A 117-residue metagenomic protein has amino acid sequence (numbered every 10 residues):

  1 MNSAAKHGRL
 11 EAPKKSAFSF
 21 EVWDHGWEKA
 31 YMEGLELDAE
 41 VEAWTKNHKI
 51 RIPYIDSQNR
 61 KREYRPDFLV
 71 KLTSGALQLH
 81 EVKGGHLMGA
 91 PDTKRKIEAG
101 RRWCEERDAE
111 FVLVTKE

Functional and structural regions predicted by a protein language model:
M1-E117: Electrostatic, structured charged patches in enzyme active sites and in nucleic-acid/phosphate-binding
